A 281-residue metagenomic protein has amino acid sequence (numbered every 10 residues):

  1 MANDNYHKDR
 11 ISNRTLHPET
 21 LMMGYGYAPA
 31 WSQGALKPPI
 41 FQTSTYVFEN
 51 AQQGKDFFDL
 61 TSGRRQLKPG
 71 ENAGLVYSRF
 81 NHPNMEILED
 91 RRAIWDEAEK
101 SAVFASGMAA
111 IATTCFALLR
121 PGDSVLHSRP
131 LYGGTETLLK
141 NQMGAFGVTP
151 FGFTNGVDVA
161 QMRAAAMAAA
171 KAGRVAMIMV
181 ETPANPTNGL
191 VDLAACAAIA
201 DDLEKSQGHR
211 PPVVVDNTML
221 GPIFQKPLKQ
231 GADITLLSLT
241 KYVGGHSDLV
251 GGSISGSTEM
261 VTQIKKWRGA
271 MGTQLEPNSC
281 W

Functional and structural regions predicted by a protein language model:
M1-E71: N-terminal glycine-rich, Lys/His-bearing helix-loop that initiates the first secondary-structure elements of many
A2-R14, M22-W31, K100-W281: Conserved PLP-enzyme active-site core in the AAT-like
L36-K37, N81, E181, R210: Selective for proline/serine-rich intrinsically disordered segments in cytosolic/nuclear regulatory regions
P38-I40, M85, T182, E204-K205: A broad "ordered helical/assembly scaffold" signature
P39-I40, T45, N50-A109, G134-N141: Conserved N-terminal alpha-helix of the aminotransferase class I/II PLP-enzyme fold
